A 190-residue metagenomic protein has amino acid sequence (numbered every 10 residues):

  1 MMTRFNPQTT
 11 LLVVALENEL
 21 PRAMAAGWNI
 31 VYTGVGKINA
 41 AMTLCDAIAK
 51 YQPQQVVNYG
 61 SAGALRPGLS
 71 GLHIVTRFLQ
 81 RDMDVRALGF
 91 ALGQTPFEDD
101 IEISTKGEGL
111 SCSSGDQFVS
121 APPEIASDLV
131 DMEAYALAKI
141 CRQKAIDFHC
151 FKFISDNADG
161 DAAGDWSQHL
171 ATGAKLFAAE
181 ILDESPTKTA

Functional and structural regions predicted by a protein language model:
T3-L11: Extreme N-terminal starter segment of soluble prokaryotic enzymes
E17-T189: Glycine-rich phosphate- or other oxyanion-binding loops that anchor nucleotides, phosphorylated ligands
